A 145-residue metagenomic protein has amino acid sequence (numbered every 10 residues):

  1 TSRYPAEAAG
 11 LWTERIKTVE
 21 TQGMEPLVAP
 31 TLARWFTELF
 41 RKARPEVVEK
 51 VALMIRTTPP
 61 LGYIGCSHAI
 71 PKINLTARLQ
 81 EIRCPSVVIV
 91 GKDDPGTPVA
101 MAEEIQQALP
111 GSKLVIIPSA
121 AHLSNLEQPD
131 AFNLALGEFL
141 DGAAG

Functional and structural regions predicted by a protein language model:
Y4, T97, S124: Hydrophobic/aromatic residue at the end of a short beta strand that borders the catalytic acidic motif
Y4-G10, T21-E81: Conserved alpha/beta-hydrolase catalytic His-Asp/Glu region
T31, S67, I105, F132 (+2 more regions): Hydrophobic "lid"/C-terminal helical patch of Rossmann-like NAD(P)-dependent dehydrogenase/epimerase domains
I82, V88-V90, D94: Short beta-strand/loop motif that positions the catalytic acidic residue of the alpha/beta-hydrolase fold
R83-C84, P110-G111: Active-site acidic short loop of glycosyltransferases
P95-M101: Conserved alpha/beta-hydrolase "acid-adjacent" motif
G111-G145: Catalytic active-site module of serine/aspartate enzymes centered on a nucleophile-bearing elbow/loop
